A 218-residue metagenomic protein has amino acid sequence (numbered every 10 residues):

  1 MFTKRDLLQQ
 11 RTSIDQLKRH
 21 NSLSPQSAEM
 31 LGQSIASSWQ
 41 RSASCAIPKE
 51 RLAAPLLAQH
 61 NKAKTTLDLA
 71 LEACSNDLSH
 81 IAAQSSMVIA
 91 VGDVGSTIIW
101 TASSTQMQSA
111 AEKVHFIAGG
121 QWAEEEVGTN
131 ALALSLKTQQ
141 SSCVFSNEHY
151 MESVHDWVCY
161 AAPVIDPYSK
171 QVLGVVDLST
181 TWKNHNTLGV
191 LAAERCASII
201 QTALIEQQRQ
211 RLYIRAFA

Functional and structural regions predicted by a protein language model:
M1-A123, L134, C143, L173-A218: Intrinsically disordered, low-complexity terminal regulatory regions
S44, H149-E152: Intrinsically disordered, acidic Ser/Thr/Pro-rich low-complexity regulatory segments
A90-V91, P163-I165: Cytosolic beta-strand hydrophobic patch enriched in CBS
E124-T129, S135-Y150: Short loop/turn segments at beta-alpha junctions that line or gate ligand-sensing/allosteric surfaces
M151-V154, Y168-S169: Short glycine/serine/proline-enriched coil/turn segments at secondary-structure junctions
V154-P163: A short beta-strand signature within small-molecule sensing/ligand-binding domains used in signal transduction
V164-V176: Short hydrophobic/glycine-rich mini-motifs in sensory/regulatory modules that couple input to downstream signaling
